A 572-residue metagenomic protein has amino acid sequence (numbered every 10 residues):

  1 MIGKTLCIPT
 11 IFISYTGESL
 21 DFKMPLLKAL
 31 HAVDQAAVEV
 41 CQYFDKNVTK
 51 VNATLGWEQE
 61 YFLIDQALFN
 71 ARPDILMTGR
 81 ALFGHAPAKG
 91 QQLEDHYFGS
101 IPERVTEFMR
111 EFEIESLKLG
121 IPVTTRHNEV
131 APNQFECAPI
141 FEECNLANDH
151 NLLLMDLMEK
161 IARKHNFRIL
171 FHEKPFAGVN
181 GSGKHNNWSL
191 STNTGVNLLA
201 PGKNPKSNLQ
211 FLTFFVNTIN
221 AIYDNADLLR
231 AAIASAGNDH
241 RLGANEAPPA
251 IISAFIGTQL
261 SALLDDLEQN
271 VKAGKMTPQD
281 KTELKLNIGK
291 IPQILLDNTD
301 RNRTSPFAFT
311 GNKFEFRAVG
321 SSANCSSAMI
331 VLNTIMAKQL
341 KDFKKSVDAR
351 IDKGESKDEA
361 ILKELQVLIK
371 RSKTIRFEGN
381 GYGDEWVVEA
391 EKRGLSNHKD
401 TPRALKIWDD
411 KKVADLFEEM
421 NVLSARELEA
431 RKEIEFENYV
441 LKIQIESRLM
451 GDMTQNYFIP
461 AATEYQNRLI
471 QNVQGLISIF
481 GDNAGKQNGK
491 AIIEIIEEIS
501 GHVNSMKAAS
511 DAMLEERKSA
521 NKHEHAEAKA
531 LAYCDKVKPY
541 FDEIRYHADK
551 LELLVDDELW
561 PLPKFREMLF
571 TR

Functional and structural regions predicted by a protein language model:
M1-F171, N180-G183, L190-K432: Glycine-rich, acidic/polar active-site loops that bind/position phosphate-bearing ligands
P175: Glycine-rich N-terminal segment of FAD-binding domains in flavoprotein oxidoreductases, spanning the beta-loop-helix
I361, L365-R572: C-terminal amphipathic alpha-helical interaction region
